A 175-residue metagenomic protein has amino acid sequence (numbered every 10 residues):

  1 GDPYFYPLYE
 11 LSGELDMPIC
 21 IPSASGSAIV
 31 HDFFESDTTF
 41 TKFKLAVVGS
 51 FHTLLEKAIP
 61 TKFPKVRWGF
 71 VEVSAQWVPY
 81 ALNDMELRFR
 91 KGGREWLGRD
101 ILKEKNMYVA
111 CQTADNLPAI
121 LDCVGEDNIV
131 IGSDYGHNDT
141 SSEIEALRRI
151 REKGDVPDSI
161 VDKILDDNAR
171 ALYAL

Functional and structural regions predicted by a protein language model:
G1-I101, N116-D127: Histidine/acidic residue-rich metal-binding segments in metalloenzymes
S25, D134-G136: Short, acidic/turn-prone active-site loops that include or flank metal/cofactor- and phosphate-binding residues
A46-S50, W96-R99, G136-T140, P157-V161: Short, surface-exposed, polar/charged, turn-prone segments marking secondary-structure boundaries
K57-A58, K65, Q76-W77, N83 (+3 more regions): Mid-to-C-terminal alpha-helical segments outside catalytic/metal-binding sites
R99, E104-C111: His/Asp/Glu-enriched short active-site or ligand-binding loop at hydrolase and phosphoryl-transfer sites
